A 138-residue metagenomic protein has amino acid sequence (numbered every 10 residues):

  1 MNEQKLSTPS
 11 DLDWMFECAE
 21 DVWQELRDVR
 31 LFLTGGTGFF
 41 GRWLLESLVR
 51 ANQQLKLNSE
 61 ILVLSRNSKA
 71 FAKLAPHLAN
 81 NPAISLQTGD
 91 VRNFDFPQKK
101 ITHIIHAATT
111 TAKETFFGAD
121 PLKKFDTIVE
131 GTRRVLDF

Functional and structural regions predicted by a protein language model:
M1-H103: N-terminal Rossmann/SDR dinucleotide-binding element
T34, D126-V129: Short, solvent-exposed loop/helix junctions and linker helices that flank or host conserved functional motifs
R42, A72, E114-T115, R133: Alpha-helical elements of the RecA-like P-loop NTPase motor core of helicases
S68, T111-A112, G131: Alpha/beta-hydrolase active-site loop signature
T88-T127: NAD(P)H-binding glycine-rich loop region in Rossmannoid oxidoreductase-like domains and their noncatalytic homologs
G131, V135-F138: Hydrophobic positions on the long internal alpha-helix of Rossmann-like NAD(P)-dependent oxidoreductase domains
